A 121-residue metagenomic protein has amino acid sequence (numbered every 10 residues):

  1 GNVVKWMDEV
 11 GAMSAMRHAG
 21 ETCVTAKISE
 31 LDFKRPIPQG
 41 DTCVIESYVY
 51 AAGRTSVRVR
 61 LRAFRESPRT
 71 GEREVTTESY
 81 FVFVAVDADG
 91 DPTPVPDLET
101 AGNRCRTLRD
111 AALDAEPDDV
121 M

Functional and structural regions predicted by a protein language model:
G1-K5: A conserved, well-ordered hydrophobic junction motif at loop->secondary-structure transitions
A12-A51, V57, E74-T77: Hydrophobic beta-strand-centered segment that forms part of the acyl-chain substrate-binding groove
P38-Q39, Y50-M121: HotDog/MaoC-like acyl-thioester-processing domains
